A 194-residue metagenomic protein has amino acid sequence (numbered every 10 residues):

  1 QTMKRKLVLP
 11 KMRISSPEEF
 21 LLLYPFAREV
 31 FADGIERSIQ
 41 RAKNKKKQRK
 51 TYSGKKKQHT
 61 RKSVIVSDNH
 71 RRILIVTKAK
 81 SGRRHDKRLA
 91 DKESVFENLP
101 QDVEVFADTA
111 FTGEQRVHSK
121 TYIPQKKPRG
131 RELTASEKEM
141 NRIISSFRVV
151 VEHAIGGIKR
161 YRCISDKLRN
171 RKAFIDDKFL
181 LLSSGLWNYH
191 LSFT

Functional and structural regions predicted by a protein language model:
Q1, L7-T194: Short, well-ordered secondary-structure "scaffold" segments embedded in the functional core of diverse domains
